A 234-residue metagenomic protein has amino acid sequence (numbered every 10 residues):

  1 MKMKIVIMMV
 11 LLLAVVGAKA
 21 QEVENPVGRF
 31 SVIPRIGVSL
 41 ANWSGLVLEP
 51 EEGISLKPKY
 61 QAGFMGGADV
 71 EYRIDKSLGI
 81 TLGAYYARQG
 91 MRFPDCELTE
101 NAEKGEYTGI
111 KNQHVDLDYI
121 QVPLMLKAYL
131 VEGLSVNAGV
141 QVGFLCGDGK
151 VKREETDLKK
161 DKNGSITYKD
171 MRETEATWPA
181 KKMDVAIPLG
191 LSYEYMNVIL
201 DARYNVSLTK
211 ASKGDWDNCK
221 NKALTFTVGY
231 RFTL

Functional and structural regions predicted by a protein language model:
Q21-E71, S207: Short glycine/proline- and aromatic-enriched beta-strand/turn motifs that initiate or cap beta-hairpins
V27, R73-D75, V131, M196-V198 (+1 more regions): Outer-membrane beta-barrel channels and translocator barrels
I33, M65-G67, G79, Q121-P123 (+2 more regions): Membrane-embedded beta-strand positions in outer-membrane beta-barrel channels/transporters
R35-G37, G83-Y85, G139-Q141, D201-N205 (+1 more regions): Transmembrane beta-strands of outer-membrane beta-barrel proteins
V38, V70-Y72, A128, F144 (+3 more regions): Residue-level signature of outer-membrane beta-barrel architecture
N42-Q61, R88-D118, L145-D184, P188 (+2 more regions): Extracellular/periplasm-exposed beta-strand and loop segments of Gram-negative cell-envelope proteins, dominated by
S77-I80, L134-V136, N197-A202: Repeated loop/turn-to-beta-strand initiation elements of outer-membrane beta-barrel proteins
L189, Y193-I199, K220-L234: Outer-membrane beta-barrel "beta-signal"
